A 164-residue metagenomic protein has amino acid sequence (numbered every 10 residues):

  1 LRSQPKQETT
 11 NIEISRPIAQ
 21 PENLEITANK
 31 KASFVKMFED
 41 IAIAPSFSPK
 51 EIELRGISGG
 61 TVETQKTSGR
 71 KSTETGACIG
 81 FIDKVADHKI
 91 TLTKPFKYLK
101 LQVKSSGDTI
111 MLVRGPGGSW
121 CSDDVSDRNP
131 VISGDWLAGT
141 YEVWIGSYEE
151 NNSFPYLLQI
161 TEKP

Functional and structural regions predicted by a protein language model:
S3-T27: Compositionally biased, proline/threonine/alanine/serine-rich low-complexity intrinsically disordered stretches
I14-P17, L112-Q159: Noncatalytic accessory or regulatory domains flanking protease catalytic cores in secreted, cell-surface, and selected
A19-R70: Predominantly extracellular/luminal regions of secreted and cell-surface proteins, especially disulfide-bonded
P21-N23, N29, E74-T75, E150 (+1 more regions): Intrinsically disordered, low-complexity, charge-dense segments enriched in Lys/Arg and Glu/Asp interspersed
S68-Y98: Non-catalytic, beta-strand-enriched accessory regions in extracellular/secretory proteins and membrane protein
D83-K94, S126-G139, P164: Exposed, tryptophan/tyrosine-rich binding patches on extracellular proteins that engage cell-surface glycans
H88-S105, M111-L112, Y141-I145: Hydrophobic beta-strand segments within beta-rich accessory/binding domains
P95, S106, P116-G118, Y148 (+1 more regions): Solvent-exposed coil/turn segments that connect beta secondary-structure elements in extracytoplasmic/periplasmic
